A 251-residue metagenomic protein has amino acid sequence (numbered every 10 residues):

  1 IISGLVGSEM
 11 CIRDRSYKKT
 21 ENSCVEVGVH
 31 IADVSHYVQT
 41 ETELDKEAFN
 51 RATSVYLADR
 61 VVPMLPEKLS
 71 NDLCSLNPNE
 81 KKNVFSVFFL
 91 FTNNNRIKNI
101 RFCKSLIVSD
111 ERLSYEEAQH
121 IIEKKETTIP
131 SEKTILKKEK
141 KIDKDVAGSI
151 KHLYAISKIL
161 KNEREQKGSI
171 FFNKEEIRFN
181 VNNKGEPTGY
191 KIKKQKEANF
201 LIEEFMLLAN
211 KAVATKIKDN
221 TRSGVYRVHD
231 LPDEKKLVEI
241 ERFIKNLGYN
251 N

Functional and structural regions predicted by a protein language model:
S3, S8-E9, R13-N251: Electropositive polyanion-binding surfaces
